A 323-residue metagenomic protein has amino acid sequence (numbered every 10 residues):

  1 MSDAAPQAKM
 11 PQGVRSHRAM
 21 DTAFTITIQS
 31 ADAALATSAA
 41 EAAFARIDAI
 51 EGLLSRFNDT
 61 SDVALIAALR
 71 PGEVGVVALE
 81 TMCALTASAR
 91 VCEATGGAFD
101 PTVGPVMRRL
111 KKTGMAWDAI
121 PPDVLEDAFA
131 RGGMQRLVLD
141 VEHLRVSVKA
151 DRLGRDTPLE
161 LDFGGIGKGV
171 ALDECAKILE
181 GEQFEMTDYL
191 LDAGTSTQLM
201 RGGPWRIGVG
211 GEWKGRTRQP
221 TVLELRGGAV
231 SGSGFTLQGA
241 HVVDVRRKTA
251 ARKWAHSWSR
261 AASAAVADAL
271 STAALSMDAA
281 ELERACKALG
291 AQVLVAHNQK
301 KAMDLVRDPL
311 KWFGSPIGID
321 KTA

Functional and structural regions predicted by a protein language model:
M1-A323: Mature catalytic core of soluble alpha/beta enzymes
